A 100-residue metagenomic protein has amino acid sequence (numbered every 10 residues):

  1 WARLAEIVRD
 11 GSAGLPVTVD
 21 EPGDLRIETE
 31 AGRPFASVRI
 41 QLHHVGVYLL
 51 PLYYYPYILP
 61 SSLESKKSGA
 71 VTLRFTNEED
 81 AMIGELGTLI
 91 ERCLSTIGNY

Functional and structural regions predicted by a protein language model:
W1-Y100: Charge-dense, helix-prone N-terminal extensions
